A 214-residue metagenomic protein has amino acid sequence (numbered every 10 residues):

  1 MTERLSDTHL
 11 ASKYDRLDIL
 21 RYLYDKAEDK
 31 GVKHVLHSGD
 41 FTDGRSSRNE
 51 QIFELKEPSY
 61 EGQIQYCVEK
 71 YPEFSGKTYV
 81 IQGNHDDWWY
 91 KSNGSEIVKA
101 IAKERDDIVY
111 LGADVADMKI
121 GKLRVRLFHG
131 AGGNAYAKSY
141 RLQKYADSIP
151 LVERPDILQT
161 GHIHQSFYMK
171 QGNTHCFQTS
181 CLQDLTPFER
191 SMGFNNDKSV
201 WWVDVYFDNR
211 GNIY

Functional and structural regions predicted by a protein language model:
T2, K33-H34, L123-V125, I157: Structural motif
E3, V109-G112, K119, R126-F128 (+1 more regions): General small-molecule cofactor/ligand-binding pocket signal
E3-G112: Core catalytic region of metal-dependent phosphoesterases/phosphodiesterases, especially metallo-beta-lactamase-like
V32, S75, G121, E153-R154: Alpha-helical hydrophobic/aromatic positions enriched in membrane-embedded helices and signal peptides
I108, D117, M192-G193: Generic marker of residues within folded, mature protein domains
G112-D114, I163: Glycine-rich, charged/polar anion/phosphate-binding loops that engage phosphate groups from diverse ligands
D114-G121, M169-Q171: Short acidic-hydrophobic surface loop/beta-edge motif
R124-R126, A131-Y214: Conserved beta-sheet core of the metallophosphoesterase superfamily
